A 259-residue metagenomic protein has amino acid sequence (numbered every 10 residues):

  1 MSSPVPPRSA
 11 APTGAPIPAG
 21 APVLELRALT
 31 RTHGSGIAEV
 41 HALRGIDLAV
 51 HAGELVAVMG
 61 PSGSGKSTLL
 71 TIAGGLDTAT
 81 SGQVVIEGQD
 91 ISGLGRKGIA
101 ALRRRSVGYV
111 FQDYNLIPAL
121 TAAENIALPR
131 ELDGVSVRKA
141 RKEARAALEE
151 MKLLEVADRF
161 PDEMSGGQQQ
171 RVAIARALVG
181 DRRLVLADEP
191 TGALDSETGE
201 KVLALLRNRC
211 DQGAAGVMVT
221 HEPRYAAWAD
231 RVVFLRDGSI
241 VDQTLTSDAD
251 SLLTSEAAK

Functional and structural regions predicted by a protein language model:
M1-T32, Q243-K259: ABC-family P-loop ATPase nucleotide-binding domain
P22-R231, L235: ABC family nucleotide-binding domain
V135, Y225, V241, A249-D250: Flexible, glycine-rich phosphate/dinucleotide-binding loops and adjacent beta-alpha linkers at cofactor/substrate
V232-L245: H-loop (His-switch) and adjacent beta-strand-loop-beta switch element of ABC-type ATPase nucleotide-binding domains
